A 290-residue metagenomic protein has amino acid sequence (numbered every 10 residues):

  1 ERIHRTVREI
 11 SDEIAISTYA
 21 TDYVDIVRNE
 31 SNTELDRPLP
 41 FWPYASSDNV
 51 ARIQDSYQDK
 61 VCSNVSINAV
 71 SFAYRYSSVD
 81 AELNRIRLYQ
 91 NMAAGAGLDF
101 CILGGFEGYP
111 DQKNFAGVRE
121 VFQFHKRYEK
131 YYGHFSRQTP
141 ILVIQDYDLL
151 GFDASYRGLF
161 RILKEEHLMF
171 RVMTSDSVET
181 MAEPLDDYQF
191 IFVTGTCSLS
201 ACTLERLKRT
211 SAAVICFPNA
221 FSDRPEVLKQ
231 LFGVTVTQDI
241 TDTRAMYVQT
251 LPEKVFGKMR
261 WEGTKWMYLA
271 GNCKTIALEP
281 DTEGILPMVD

Functional and structural regions predicted by a protein language model:
R2-D290: Carbohydrate-binding surfaces of carbohydrate-active enzymes
